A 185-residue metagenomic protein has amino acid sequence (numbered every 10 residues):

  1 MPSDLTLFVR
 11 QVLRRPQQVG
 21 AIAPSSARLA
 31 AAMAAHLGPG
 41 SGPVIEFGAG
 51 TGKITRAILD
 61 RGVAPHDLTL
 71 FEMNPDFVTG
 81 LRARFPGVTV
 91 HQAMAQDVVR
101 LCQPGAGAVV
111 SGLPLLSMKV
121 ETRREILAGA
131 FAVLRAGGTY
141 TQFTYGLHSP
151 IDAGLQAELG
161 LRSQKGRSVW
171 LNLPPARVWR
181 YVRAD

Functional and structural regions predicted by a protein language model:
S3-L37: Class I SAM-dependent methyltransferase Rossmann-like catalytic core, especially the SAM/SAH-binding loop
S41-G50: Conserved class I S-adenosyl-L-methionine
G52-R56: Glycine-rich SAM-binding Motif I of class I
N74-D76: Conserved SAM/SAH-binding beta-strand->alpha-helix loop
P86-Q96: Conserved SAM-binding strand-loop segment of SAM-dependent methyltransferases
V99-V109: A short acidic, Gly/Pro-enriched loop at the edge of an enzyme's catalytic core that lines a small-molecule cofactor
R124-A136: A short glycine-rich, Lys/Arg-flanked "PGG" loop and its adjoining helix->strand segment in the class I
L134-Y145: Conserved beta-strand signature within the Rossmann-like core of class I S-adenosyl-L-methionine
